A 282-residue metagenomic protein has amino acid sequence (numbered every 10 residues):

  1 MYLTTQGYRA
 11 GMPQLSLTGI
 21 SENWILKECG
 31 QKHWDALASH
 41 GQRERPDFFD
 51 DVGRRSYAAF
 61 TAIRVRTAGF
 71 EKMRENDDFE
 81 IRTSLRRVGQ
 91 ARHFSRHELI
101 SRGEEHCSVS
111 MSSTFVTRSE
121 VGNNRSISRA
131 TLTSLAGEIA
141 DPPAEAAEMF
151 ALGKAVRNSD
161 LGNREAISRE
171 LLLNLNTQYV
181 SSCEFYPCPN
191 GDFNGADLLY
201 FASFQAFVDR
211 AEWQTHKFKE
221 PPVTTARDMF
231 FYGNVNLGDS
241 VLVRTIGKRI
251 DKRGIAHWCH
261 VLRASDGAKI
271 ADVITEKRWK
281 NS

Functional and structural regions predicted by a protein language model:
M1-R82, V88, V208, E212 (+2 more regions): Hydrophobic, proline/glycine-rich low-complexity stretches
M1-W24, A91, V116-F193: Non-catalytic linker/capping segments at the edges of enzyme domains
T4, E80-T83, R227, L242-T245: Generic structural motif
R9, E28, H33-D50, S95-N123 (+1 more regions): Binding-site signature for planar aromatic cofactors or substrates
G53-A58, E104, Q178, P222 (+1 more regions): A generic structural signal for short, non-catalytic loop/turn and secondary-structure boundary residues
I63, T225-M229, V273: Generic beta-strand hydrophobic packing signal
F70-A155, V235-L237, G247-S282: HotDog/MaoC-like acyl-thioester-processing domains
A166-R244, I250-A256: Acidic/His-leaning functional-site neighborhoods
